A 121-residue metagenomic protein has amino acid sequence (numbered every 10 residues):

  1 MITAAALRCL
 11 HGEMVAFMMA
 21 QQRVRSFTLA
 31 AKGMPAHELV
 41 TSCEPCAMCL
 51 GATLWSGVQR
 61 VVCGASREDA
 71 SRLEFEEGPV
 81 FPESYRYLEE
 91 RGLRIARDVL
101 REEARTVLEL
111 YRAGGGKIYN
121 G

Functional and structural regions predicted by a protein language model:
M1-T106: Zn2+-dependent cytidine deaminase-like catalytic core
A104-G121: Acidic/histidine-enriched, glycine/proline-rich intrinsically disordered or flexible terminal extensions
